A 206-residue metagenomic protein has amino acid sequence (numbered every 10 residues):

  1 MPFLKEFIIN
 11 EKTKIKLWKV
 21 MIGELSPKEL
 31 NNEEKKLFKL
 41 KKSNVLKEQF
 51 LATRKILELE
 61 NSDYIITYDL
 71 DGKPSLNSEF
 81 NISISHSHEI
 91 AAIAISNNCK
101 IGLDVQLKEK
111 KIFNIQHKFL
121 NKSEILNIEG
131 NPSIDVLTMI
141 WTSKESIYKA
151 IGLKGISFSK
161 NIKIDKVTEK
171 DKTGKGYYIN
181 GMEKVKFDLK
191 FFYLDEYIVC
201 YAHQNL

Functional and structural regions predicted by a protein language model:
M1-I101, V105-L206: Core catalytic alpha/beta fold that binds nucleotide/phospho-ligands
